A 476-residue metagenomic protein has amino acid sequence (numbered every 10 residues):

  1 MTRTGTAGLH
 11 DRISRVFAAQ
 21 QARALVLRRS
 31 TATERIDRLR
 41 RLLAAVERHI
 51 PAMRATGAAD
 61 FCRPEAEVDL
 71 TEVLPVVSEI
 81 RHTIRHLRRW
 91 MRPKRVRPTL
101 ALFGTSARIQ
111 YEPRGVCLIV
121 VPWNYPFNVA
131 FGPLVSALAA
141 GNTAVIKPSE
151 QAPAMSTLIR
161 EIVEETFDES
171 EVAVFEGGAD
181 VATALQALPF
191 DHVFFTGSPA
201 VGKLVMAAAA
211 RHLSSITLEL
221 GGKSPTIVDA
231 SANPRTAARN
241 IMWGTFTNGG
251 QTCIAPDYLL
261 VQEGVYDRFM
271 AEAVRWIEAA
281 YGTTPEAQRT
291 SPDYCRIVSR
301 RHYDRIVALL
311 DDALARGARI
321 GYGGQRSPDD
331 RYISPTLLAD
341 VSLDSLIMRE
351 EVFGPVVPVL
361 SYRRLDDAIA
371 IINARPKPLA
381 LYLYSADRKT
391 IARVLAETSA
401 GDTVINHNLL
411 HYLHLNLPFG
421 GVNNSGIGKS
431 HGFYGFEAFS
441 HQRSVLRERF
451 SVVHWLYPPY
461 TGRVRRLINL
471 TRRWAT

Functional and structural regions predicted by a protein language model:
M1-R108: N-terminal Rossmann-like NAD(P)+-binding subdomain of aldehyde/semialdehyde dehydrogenases
T2-R3, T31, I227, Q325 (+1 more regions): Conserved C-terminal structural/oligomerization subdomain of aldehyde/semialdehyde dehydrogenase
I13, A32, I50, P234 (+4 more regions): Residues at or immediately preceding the N-termini of alpha-helices
R28, L43-V46, I50, F61 (+14 more regions): Structural signal for hydrophobic packing residues in well-ordered secondary-structure cores of soluble enzyme domains
R35, I80, G141, V172 (+7 more regions): Residue-level signal for inorganic ion chemistry
M91, E176, G197, Y322-G324: Short loop/edge segments at beta-strand edges and connector loops that shape dinucleotide/nucleotide cofactor-binding
L100-T236, Y362: Rossmann-like NAD(P) dinucleotide-binding subdomain of oxidoreductase/dehydrogenase enzymes
F167, A200-S342, L365, I405 (+3 more regions): ALDH superfamily catalytic-core signature
